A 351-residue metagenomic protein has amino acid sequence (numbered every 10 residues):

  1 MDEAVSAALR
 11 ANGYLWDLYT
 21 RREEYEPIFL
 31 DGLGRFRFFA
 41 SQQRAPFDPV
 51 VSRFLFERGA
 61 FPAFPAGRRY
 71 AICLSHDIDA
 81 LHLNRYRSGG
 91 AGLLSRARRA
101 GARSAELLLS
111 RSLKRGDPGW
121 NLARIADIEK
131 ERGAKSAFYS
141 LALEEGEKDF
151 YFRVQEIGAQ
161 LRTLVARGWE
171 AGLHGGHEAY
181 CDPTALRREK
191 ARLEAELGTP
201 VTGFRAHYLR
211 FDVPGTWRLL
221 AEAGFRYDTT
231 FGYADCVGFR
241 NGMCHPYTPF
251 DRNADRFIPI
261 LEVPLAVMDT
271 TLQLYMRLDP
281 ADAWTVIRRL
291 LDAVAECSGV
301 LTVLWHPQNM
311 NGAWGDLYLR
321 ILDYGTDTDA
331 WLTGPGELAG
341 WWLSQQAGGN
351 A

Functional and structural regions predicted by a protein language model:
M1-V154, A195, H245, D251-A351: Terminal accessory/targeting
D77, H174, L220: Conserved hydrophobic/aromatic pocket- or pore-lining residues that grip, position, or stack substrates in active sites
L122-A126, Q155-V165, E196, D212-E222 (+2 more regions): Histidine/acidic residue-rich metal-binding segments in metalloenzymes
I128, T163, R167, R192 (+3 more regions): Alpha-helical structural signal in soluble globular domains
S136-A137, Y151-V201: Acidic, glycine-rich loop-and-beta core segments that form the ion-binding/anion-interacting portion of active sites
L173, A206, V303-W305: Conserved beta-strand positions
H177-E262, W284, N311-L317: Catalytic domains of cell-wall/extracellular-matrix polysaccharide-remodeling enzymes, centered on de-N-acetylation
